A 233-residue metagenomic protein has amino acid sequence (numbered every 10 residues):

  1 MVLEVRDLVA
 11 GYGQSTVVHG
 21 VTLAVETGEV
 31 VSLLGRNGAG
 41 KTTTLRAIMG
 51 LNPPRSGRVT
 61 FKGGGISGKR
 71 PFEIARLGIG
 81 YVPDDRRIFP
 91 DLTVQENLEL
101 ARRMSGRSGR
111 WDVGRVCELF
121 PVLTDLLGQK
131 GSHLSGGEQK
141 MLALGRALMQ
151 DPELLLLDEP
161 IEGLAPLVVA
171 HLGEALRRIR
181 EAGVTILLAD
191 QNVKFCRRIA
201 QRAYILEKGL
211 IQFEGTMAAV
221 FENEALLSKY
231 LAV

Functional and structural regions predicted by a protein language model:
L34-R36: The feature captures the beta-strand-to-loop junction immediately N-terminal to the Walker
M49: Helix-to-loop junction immediately C-terminal to a conserved catalytic motif
G57-I66, L77, G109-D112, E118: Conserved ABC transporter NBD signature motif
K130-L134, E138: Conserved ABC ATPase signature
A147-L148: ABC ATPase C-loop
L155-E159: Catalytic Walker B motif of ABC-type/P-loop ATPase nucleotide-binding domains
